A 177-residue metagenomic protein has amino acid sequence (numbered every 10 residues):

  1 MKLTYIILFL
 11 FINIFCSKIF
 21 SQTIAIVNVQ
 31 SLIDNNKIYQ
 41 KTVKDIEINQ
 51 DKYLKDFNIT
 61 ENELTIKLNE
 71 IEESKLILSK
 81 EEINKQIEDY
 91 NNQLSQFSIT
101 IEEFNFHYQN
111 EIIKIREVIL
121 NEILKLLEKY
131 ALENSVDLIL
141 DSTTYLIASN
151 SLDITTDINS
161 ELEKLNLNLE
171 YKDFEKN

Functional and structural regions predicted by a protein language model:
Y5-I14: Sec-dependent N-terminal signal peptides
I14-F15, K129: Short, flexible, glycine/charge-rich loop motifs used to bind or transfer phosphoryl groups or to couple energy/partner
F15-S21: Sec/Tat signal peptide C-region and signal peptidase I cleavage site
Q22-N177: Amphipathic, charged alpha-helical segments and their helix-to-coil junctions in extracytoplasmic/peripheral assemblies
